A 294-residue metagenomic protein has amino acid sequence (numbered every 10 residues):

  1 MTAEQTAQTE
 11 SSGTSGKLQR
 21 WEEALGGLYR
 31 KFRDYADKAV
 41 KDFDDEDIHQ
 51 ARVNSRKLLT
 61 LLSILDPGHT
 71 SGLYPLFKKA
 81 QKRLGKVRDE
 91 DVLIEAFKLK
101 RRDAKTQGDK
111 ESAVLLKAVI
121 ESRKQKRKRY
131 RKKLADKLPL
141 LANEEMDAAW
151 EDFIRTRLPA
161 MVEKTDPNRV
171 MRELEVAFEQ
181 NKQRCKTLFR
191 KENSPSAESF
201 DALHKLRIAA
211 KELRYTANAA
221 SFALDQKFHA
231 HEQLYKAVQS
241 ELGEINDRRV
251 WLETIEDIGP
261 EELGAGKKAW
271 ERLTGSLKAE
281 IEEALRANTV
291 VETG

Functional and structural regions predicted by a protein language model:
M1-G294: Cationic, histidine-enriched alpha-helical/coil surfaces that engage anionic ligands
